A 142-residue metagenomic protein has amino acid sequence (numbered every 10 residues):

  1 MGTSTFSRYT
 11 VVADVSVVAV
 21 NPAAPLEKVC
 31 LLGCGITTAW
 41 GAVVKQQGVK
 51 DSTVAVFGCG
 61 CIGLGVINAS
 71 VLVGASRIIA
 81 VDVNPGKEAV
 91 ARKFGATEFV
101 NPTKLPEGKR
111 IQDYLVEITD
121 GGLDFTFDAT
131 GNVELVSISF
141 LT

Functional and structural regions predicted by a protein language model:
M1-F57, L105: NAD(P)H dinucleotide-binding glycine-rich loop of Rossmann-like/cofactor-binding domains, especially the beta1-alpha1
V11, A42, I62-G63, I111: Short, flexible segments with low predicted structural confidence
L26, G63, K87: Flexible, glycine-rich phosphate/dinucleotide-binding loops and adjacent beta-alpha linkers at cofactor/substrate
L32-G35, G63, N84: Short, conserved glycine- and acidic-residue-centered signature motifs in active-site or ligand-binding loops
T38, I62, S70: Hydrophobic/small residue at the entry helix of a nucleotide-binding pocket
V56-C59, V71-I138: Adenosine-nucleotide cofactor-binding segment
L141-T142: Conserved helix-to-beta-strand junction in the class I
